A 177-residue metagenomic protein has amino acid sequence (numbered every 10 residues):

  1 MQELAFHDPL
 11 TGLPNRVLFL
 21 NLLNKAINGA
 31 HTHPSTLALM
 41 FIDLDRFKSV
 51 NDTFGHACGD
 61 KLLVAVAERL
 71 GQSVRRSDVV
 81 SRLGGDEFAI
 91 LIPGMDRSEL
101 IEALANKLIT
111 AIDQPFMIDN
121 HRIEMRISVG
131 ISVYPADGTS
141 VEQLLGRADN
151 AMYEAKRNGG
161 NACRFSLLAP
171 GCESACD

Functional and structural regions predicted by a protein language model:
Q2-F6, G12-A38, D45-R75, S81-G85 (+4 more regions): Conserved long alpha-helical elements within nucleotide-processing catalytic cores of c-di-GMP signaling and class III
L44, G85, S128, G160: ATP/adenylate-binding site constellation spanning eukaryotic-like Ser/Thr protein kinases, ABC-transporter
V80, K107, M117, H121-R122 (+2 more regions): Cyclic nucleotide signaling catalytic output domains
L91-P93, S132: Short hydrophobic/aromatic beta-strand micro-patches that form the beta-sheet surface supporting nucleotide- or nucleic
G94-D96, A136: Hydrophobic/aromatic docking surface of two-component receiver
